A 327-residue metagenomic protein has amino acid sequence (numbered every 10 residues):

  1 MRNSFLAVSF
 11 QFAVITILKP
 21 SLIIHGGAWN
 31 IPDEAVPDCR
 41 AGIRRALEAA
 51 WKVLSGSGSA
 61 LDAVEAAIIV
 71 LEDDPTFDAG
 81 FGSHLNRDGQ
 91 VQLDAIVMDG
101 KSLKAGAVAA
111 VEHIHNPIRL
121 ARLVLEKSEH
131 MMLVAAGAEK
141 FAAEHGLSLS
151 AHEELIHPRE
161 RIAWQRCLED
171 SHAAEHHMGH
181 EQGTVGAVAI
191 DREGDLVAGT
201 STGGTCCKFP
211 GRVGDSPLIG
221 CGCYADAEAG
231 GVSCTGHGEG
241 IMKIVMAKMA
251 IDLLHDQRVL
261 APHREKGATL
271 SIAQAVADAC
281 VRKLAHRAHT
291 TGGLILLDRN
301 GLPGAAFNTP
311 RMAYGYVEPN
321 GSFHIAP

Functional and structural regions predicted by a protein language model:
F12: Cationic, low-complexity basic patches in intrinsically disordered or flexible, solvent-exposed regions
I15-P327: Alpha/propeptide regions of enzymes that mature by internal proteolysis
